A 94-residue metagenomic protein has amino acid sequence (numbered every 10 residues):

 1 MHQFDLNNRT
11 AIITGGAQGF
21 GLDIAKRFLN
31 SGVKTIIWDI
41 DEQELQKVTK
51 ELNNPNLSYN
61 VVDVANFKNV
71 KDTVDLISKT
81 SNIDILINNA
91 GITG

Functional and structural regions predicted by a protein language model:
Q3-I36: Canonical Rossmann dinucleotide-binding motif of NAD(H)/NADP(H)-dependent dehydrogenases/reductases, specifically
T10, K34, S58, N82-D84: Structural signature of beta-strand start/N-cap positions in the alpha/beta core of ABC transporter nucleotide-binding
T14-G15, I83-G91: Rossmann-fold scaffold of SDR-type NAD(P)-dependent oxidoreductases
S31-V48: Conserved glycine-rich Rossmann-like NAD(P)H-binding loop of the short-chain dehydrogenase/reductase
E42-Q43, N60-T73: The beta1-alpha1 cofactor-binding region of Rossmann-like NAD(H)/NADP(H)-dependent oxidoreductases
V48-N54: Short, conserved SAM-binding/catalytic segment of Class I S-adenosyl-L-methionine-dependent methyltransferases
L57-N60, G94: Structural signal for short hydrophobic segments within the conserved structured cores of catalytic domains across
L76-S81: Glycine-rich phosphate-binding loop signature in dinucleotide/nucleotide-binding domains
